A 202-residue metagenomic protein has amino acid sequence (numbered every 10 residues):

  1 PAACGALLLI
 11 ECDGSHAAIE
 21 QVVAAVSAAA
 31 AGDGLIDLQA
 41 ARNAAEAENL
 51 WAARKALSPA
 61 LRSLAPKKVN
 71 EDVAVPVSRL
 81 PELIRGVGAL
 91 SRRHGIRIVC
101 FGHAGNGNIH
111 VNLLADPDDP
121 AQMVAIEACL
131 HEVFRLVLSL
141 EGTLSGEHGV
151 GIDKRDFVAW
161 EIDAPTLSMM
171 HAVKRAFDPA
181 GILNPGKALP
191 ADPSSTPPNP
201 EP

Functional and structural regions predicted by a protein language model:
P1-P202: Noncatalytic alpha-helical scaffold of FAD-dependent oxidoreductases
